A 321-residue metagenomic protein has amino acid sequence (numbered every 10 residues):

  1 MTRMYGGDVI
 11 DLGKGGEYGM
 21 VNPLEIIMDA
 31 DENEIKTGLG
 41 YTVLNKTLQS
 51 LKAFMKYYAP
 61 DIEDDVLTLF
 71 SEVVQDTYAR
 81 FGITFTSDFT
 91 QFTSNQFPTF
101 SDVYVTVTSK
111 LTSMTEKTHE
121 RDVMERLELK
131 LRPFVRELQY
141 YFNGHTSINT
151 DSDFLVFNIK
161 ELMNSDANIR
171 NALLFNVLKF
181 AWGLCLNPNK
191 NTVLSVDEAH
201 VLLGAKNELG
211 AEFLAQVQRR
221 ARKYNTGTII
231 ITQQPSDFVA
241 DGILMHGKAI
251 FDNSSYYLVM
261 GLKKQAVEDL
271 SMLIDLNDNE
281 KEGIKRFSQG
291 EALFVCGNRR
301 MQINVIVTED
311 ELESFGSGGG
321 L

Functional and structural regions predicted by a protein language model:
M1-D8, L12-G15, N22-T226, I230 (+4 more regions): P-loop NTPase motor domains
K14-E17, L262-K264: Short, acidic/turn-prone active-site loops that include or flank metal/cofactor- and phosphate-binding residues
Y18, T37, F315-G319: Feature targets compositionally biased, intrinsically disordered low-complexity regions with long contiguous runs
Q233-S236: C-terminal amphipathic alpha-helical interaction region
F238-L321: C-terminal regions of RecA-like/P-loop NTPase motor modules
